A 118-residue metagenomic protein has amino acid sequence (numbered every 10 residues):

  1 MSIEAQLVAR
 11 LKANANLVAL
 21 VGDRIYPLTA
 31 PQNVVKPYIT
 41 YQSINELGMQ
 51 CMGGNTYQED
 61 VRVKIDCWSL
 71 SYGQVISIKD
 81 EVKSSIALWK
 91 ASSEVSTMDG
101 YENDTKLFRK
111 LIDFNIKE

Functional and structural regions predicted by a protein language model:
M1-N55, G73, S77-D80, E102: Small/polar-rich, solvent-exposed N-terminal microdomains that initiate assembly or binding
Q32-K36, Q50, D66, W89-K90 (+1 more regions): Short alpha-helical interface elements
I44-L47, Q58-R62, S84-A87, F114: Short, low-complexity, polar/charged sequence segments that are solvent-exposed and flexible
T56-Y57, S69-V75, E94-D99: Short C-terminal domain-edge/linker segments immediately following a structured domain
Y57-L70, F108-E118: Oligomerization/assembly interface segments of phage tail-like spikes and tubes
D80-E118: Acidic-leaning, charged glycine-interspersed low-complexity segments
